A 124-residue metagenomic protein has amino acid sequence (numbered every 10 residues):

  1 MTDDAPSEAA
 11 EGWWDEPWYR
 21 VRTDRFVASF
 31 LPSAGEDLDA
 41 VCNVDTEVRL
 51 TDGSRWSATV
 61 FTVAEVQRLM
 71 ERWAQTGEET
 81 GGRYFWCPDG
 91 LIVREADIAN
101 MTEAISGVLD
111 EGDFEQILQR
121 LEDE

Functional and structural regions predicted by a protein language model:
T2-D113: Short helix/strand-capping turn motifs
L109-E124: Short glycine-rich, low-complexity/disordered patches
